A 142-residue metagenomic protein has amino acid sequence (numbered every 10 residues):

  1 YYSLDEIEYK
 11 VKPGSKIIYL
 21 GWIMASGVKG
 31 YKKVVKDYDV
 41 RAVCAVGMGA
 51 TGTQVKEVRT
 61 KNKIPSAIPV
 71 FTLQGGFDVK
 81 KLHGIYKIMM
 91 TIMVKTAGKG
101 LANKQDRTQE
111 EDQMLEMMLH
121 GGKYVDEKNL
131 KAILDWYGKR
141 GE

Functional and structural regions predicted by a protein language model:
Y2-L4: Conserved active-site segments centered on acidic
E6-G84: Helix-loop-strand module that forms the ligand-binding subsite of alpha/beta enzymes
G75-A102: Short, solvent-exposed beta-strand-terminating loops
I92-E142: Glycine-rich phosphate/pyrophosphate-binding loop and the adjoining helix
